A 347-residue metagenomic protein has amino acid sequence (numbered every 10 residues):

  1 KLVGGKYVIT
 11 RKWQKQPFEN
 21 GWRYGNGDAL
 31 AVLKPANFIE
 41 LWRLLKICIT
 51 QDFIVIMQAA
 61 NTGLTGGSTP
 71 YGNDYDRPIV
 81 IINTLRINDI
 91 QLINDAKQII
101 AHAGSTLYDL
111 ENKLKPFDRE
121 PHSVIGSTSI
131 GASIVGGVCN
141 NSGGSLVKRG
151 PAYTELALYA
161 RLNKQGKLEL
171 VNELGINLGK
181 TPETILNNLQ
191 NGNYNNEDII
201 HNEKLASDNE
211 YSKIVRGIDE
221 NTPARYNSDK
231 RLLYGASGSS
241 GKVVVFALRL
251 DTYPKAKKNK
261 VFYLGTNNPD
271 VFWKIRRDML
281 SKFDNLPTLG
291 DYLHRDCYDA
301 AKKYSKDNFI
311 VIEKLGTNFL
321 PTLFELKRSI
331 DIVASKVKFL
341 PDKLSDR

Functional and structural regions predicted by a protein language model:
K1-T50, T62-I100, L250, C297-Y304: N-terminal flexible segment immediately upstream of the FAD-binding catalytic core in FAD-dependent oxidoreductases
V3, T50-F53, D118-P121, L280-L289: A common structural junction motif
Y7-K12, K34-P35, V55-A59, G66 (+8 more regions): General beta-strand structural signal in soluble alpha/beta enzymes
E40-R43, D109, P269-I275: Short, conserved charged micro-motifs
G72-I87, L92-I134: Anion-binding (especially nucleotide phosphate/pyrophosphate-binding) glycine-rich loop and adjoining beta-alpha core
F117-R119, S123-V271: FAD-binding subdomain of flavoenzyme oxidoreductases
R249-P254, K260-R347: C-terminal substrate-recognition/cap domain of FAD-linked oxidoreductases
